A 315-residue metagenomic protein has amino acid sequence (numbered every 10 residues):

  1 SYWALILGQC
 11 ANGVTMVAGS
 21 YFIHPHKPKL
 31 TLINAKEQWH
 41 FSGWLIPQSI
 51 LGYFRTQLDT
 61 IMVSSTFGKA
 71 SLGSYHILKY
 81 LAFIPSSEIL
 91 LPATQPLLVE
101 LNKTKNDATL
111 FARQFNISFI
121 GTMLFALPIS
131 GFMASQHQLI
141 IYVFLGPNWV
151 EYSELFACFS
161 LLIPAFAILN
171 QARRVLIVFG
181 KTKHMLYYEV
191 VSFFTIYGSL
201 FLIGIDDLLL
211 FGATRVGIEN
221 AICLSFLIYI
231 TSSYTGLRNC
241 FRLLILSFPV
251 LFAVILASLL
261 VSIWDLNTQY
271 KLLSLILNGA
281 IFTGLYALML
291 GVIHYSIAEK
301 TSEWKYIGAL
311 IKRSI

Functional and structural regions predicted by a protein language model:
Y2, A18-Q57, P96-R113, S233-S247 (+1 more regions): Interhelical loop/hinge segments that connect adjacent transmembrane helices in multipass membrane
A4, H40-P47, L81-F83, G121-F125 (+6 more regions): Short alpha-helical transmembrane interface motifs in multi-pass membrane proteins
A4-F22, Q48, G52, T56 (+6 more regions): Short runs within selected transmembrane alpha-helices of multi-pass transporters and secretion channels
Q38-F41, L45, V63-F83, A112-Q114 (+2 more regions): Interfacial/gating helices of multi-pass transporter permease domains
Y53-I84, E88, V99-K103, Q138-N148 (+2 more regions): Helix-terminus/linker motif at the lipid-water interface of multi-pass membrane proteins
L78, A82-A126, R173-V178: Helix-loop junctions and terminal segments of transmembrane helices in multi-pass membrane transport/translocation
A112-A167, F194-L202, L251-L259: Alpha-helical transmembrane segments of multi-pass membrane transport and lipid-handling proteins
S258-I315: Membrane-proximal transmembrane or re-entrant/amphipathic helices at the cytosolic face
